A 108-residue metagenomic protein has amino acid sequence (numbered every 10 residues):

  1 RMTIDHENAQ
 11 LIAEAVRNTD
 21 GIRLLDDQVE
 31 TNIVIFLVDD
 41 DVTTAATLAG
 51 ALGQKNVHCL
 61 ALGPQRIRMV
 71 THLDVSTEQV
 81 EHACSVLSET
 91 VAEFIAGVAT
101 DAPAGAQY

Functional and structural regions predicted by a protein language model:
R1-I12, E30: Structural signature of PLP-dependent enzymes
Q10-R17, S88: Structural signal for well-ordered, non-membrane alpha-helices
I12, L48, A83-V86: A general structural detector for well-ordered alpha-helical segments in enzyme core domains, enriched
T19-Q28, L60-G63, I95-G105: Flexible, glycine/charged-enriched surface loops at secondary-structure junctions
I22-L52, T71-V75: Conserved PLP-binding catalytic core of the aspartate aminotransferase-like
D41, K55, Q65-Y108: PLP-dependent enzyme catalytic core of the Aspartate aminotransferase-like
L48-P64: Short glycine/proline-rich, acidic loop/turn segments that cap or connect secondary-structure elements
